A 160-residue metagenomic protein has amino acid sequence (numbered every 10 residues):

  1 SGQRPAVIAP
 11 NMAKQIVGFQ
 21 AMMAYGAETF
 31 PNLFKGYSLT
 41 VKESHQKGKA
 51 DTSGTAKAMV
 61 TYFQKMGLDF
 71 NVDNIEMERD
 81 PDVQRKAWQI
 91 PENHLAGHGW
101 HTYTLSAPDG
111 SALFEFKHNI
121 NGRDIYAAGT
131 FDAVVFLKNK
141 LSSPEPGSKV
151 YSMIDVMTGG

Functional and structural regions predicted by a protein language model:
S1-I8, V17, A21-E28: Rossmann-fold NAD(P)-binding glycine/threonine-rich loop
G2-A9, S38-S44: Acidic/polar active-site rim loop that often engages polyanionic ligands
R4-M12, E115-I120: A short glycine/serine-rich beta->alpha loop
I8-I16, Q46-S53: Short, surface-exposed loop/turn motifs that are enriched in glycine and acidic residues and include a nearby proline
Y25-Y37: A charged, well-structured terminal subsegment
K35-G160: C-terminal substrate-binding/catalytic lobe of Rossmann-fold NAD(P)-dependent oxidoreductases
